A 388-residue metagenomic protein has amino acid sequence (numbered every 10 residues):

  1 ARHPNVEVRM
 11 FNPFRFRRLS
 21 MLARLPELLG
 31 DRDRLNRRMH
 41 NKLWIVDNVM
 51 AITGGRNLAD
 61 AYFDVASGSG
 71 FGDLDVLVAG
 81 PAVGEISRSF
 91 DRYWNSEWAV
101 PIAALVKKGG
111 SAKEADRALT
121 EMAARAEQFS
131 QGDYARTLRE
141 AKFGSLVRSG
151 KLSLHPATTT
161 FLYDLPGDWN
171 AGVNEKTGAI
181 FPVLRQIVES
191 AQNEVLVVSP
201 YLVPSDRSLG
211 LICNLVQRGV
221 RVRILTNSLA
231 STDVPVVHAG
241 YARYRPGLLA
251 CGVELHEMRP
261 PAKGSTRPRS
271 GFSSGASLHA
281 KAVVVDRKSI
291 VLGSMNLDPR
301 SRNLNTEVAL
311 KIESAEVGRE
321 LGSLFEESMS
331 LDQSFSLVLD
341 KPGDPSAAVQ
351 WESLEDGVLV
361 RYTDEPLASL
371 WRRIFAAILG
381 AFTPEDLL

Functional and structural regions predicted by a protein language model:
A1-K42, V46-L388: Charged, low-complexity intrinsically disordered terminal segments
